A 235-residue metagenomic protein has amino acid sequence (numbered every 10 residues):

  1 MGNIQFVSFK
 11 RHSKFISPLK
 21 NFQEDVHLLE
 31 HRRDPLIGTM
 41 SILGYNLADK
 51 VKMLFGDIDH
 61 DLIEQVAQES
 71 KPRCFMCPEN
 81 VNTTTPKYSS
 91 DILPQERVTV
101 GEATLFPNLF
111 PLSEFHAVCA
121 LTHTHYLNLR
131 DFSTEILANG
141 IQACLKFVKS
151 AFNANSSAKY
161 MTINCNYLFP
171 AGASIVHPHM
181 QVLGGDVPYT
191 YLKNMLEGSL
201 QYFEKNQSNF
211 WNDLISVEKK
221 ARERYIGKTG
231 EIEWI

Functional and structural regions predicted by a protein language model:
M1-I235: HIT superfamily nucleotide-processing domains
